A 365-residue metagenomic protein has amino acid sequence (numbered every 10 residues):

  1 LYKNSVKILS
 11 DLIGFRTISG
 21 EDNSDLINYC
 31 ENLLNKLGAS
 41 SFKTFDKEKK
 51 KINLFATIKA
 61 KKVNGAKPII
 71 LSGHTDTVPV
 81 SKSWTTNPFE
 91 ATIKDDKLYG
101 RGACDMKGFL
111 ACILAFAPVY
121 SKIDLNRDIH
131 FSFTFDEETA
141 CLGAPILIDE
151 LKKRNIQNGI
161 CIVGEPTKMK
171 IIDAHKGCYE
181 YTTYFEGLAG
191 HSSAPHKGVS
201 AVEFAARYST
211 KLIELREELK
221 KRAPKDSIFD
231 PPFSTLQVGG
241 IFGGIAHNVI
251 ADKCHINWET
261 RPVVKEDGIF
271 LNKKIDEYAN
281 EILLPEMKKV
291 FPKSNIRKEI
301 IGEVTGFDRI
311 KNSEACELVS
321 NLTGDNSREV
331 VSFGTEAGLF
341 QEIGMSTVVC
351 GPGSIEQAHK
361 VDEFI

Functional and structural regions predicted by a protein language model:
L1-V80, K253-N257, K274: N-terminal helical capping/dimerization or prosegment-like subdomains of hydrolases acting on amide or phosphate bonds
D11, A115-K122, R207-E214: Short glycine/serine- and small hydrophobic-enriched flexible loop segments
K43, I70, H130-S132, R297: A structural signal for isolated positions on well-ordered beta-strands in alpha/beta enzyme cores
K47, E180-I365: Metal-dependent amide/peptide-bond hydrolase catalytic core, centered on the "pita-bread" metallohydrolase fold
A66-H130: Active-site metal-coordination/substrate-binding segment of hydrolases, especially metallo-dependent peptidases
S72-G73, S132-T134, C161-E165, Y184-E186 (+2 more regions): Short beta-strand segments
V78-K94, Q157-N158, D173-F185: Acidic-glycine-rich active-site phosphate/pyrophosphate-binding loop
M106-E180: Acidic/histidine-rich catalytic neighborhood of metal-dependent amide-processing enzymes
